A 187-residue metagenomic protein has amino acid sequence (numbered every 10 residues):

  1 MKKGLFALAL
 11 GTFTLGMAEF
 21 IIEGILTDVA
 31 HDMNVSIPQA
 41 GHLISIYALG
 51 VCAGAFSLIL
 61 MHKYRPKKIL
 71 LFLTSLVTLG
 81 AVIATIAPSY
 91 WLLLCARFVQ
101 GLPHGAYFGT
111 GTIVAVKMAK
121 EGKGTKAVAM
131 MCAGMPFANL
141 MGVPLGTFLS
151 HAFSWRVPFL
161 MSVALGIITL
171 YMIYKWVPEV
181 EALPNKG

Functional and structural regions predicted by a protein language model:
G4-A40: Extracytoplasmic
N34, I86-L92: Helix-breaking motifs and short loop linkers at transmembrane-helix boundaries and internal kinks in secondary membrane
Y47-L49, P136-F137: Short hydrophobic/small-residue motifs within alpha-helical transmembrane segments of multi-pass transporter-like
G54-P66: Helix-to-loop junctions at the C-terminal end of transmembrane segments in multipass secondary transporters
I69-V82: Structural signature of the two symmetry-related core transmembrane helices
G80, W91-Q100: Paired small-residue
L92, M130-K175: Helix-loop-helix hairpin linking two adjacent transmembrane segments in secondary transporters
A96-G134: Cytoplasmic helix-loop-helix junction between adjacent transmembrane helices in 12-TM secondary transporters
